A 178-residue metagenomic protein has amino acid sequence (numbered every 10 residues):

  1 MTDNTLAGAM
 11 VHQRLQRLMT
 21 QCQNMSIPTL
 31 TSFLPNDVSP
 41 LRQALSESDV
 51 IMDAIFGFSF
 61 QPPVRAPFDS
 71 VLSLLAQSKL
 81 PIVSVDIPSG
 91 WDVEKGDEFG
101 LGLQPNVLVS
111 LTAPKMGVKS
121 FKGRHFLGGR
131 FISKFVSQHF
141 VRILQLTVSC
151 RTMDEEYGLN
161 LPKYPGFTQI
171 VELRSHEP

Functional and structural regions predicted by a protein language model:
M1-V50, F56-A66, M116, K163-F167 (+1 more regions): A cross-family phosphate/adenosyl-ligand binding-site feature
S48-P178: YjeF_N-associated NAD(P)HX repair module
